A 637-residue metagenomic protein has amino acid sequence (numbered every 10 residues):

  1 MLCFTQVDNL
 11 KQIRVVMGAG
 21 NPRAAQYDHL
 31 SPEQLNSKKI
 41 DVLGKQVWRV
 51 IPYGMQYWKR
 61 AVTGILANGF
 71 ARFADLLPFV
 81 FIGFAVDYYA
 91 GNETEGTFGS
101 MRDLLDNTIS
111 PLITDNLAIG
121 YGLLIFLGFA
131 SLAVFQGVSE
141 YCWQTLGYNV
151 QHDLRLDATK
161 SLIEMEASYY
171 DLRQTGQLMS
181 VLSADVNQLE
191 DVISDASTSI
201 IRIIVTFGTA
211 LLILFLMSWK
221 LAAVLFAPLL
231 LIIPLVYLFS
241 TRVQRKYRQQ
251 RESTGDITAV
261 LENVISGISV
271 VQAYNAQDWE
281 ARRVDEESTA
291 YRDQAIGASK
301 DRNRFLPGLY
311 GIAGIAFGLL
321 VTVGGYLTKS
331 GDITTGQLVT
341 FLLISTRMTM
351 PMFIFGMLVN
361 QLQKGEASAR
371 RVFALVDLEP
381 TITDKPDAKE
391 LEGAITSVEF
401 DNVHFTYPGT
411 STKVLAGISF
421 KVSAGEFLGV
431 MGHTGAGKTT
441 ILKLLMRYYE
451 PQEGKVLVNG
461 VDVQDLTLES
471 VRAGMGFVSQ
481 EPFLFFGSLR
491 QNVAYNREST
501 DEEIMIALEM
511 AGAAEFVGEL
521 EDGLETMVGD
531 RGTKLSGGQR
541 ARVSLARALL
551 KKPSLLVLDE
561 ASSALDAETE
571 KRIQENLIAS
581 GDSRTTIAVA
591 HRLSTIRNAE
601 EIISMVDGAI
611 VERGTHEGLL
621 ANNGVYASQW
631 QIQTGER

Functional and structural regions predicted by a protein language model:
M1-P78, A90-L124, S139-W143, G147 (+9 more regions): Membrane-integrated ABC transporters
T5-Q6, L391-R637: ABC-type nucleotide-binding domain
Y27-K39, E93-T94, Y148, L156-S180 (+6 more regions): Short intracellular "coupling" helices and adjacent cytoplasmic loop segments at the cytosolic face of multi-pass
I51, M55-W58, A167-S168, A184-I193 (+10 more regions): An intracellular "coupling" helix at the cytosolic face of ABC transporter transmembrane type-1 domains
R60-F70, T198-Q249, L320-I333, M350: Transmembrane helices of ABC transporter permease
S100-I109, T381-G393: Pre-NBD coupling/linker segments of ABC/ABC-like ATPases
I125-L132, Q136, L229-V236, R302-A316 (+1 more regions): Hydrophobic alpha-helical segments in the permease module
S253, A276, M348-L375: Cytosolic ends of transmembrane helices, especially the final helix of ABC transmembrane type-1 domains
